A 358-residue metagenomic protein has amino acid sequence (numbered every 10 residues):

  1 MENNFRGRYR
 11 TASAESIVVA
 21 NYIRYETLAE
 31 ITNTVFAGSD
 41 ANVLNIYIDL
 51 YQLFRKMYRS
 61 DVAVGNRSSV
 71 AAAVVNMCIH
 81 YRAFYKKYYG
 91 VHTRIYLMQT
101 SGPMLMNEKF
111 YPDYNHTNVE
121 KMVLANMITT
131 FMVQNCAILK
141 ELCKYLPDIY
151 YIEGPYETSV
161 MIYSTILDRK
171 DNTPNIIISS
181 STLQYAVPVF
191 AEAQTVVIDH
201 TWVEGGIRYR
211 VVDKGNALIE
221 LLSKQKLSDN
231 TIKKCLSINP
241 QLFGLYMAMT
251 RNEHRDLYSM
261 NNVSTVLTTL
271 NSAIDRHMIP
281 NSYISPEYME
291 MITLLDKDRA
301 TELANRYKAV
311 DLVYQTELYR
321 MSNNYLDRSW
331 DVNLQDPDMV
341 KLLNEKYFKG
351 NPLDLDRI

Functional and structural regions predicted by a protein language model:
E2-T117, E157: Non-catalytic, usually N-terminal nucleic-acid engagement modules in DNA/RNA processing proteins
N4-A14, N21, N115-I358: Extended two-metal-dependent nuclease catalytic cores across DNA- and RNA-processing enzymes
